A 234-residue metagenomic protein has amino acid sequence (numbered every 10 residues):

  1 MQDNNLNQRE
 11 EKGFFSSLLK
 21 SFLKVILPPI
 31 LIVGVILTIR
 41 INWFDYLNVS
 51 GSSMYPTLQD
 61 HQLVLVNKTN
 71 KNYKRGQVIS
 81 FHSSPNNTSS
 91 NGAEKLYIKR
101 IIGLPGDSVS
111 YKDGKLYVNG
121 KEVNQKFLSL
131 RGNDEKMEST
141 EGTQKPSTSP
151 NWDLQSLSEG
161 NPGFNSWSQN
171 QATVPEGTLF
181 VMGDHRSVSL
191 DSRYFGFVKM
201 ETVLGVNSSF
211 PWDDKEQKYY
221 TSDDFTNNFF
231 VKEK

Functional and structural regions predicted by a protein language model:
M1-K12, L37, N42, G51-S52: N-terminal capping/interface segment
Q2-K20, L27, D60-K234: Soluble "head" domains of membrane/secretory-pathway proteins
K24-N42: Hydrophobic membrane-insertion alpha-helices, especially the h-region of bacterial N-terminal signal peptides
D45-D60: Alpha-helical transmembrane signal-anchor/signal-peptide segments
